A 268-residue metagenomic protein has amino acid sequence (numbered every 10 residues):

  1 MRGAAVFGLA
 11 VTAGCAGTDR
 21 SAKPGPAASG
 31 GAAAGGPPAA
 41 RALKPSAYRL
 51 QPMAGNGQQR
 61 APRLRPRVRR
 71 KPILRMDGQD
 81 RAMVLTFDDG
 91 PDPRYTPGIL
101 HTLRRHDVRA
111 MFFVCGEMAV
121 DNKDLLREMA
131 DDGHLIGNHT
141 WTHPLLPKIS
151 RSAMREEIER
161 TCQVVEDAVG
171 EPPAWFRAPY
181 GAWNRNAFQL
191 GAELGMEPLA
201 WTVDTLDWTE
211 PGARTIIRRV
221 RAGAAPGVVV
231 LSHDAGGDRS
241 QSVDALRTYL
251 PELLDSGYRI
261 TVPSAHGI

Functional and structural regions predicted by a protein language model:
R2-L85, D92-R105, T248-P251, S256-I268: N-terminal pre-catalytic segment of deacetylase/amide-hydrolase enzymes
R81-A82, H106-M111, A168-A174: Short, surface-exposed connector motifs at secondary-structure boundaries
V84, M111, L135-G137, W175 (+2 more regions): Structural preference for beta-strand elements that scaffold enzyme active sites
D88, H139, P179: Active-site glycine-centered loops adjacent to acidic/histidine catalytic or metal-binding residues that shape
G90-T102, R109-E117, K123: N-terminal carbohydrate-binding/catalytic regions of secreted carbohydrate-active enzymes
G98, V120, P144-R259, P263-I268: Catalytic domains of cell-wall/extracellular-matrix polysaccharide-remodeling enzymes, centered on de-N-acetylation
I99-R105, A119-G137, A192, R219-G223: Acidic (Asp/Glu)-rich catalytic clusters
H134, H139, H143, H233: Histidine-centered active-site/metal-ligand motif
